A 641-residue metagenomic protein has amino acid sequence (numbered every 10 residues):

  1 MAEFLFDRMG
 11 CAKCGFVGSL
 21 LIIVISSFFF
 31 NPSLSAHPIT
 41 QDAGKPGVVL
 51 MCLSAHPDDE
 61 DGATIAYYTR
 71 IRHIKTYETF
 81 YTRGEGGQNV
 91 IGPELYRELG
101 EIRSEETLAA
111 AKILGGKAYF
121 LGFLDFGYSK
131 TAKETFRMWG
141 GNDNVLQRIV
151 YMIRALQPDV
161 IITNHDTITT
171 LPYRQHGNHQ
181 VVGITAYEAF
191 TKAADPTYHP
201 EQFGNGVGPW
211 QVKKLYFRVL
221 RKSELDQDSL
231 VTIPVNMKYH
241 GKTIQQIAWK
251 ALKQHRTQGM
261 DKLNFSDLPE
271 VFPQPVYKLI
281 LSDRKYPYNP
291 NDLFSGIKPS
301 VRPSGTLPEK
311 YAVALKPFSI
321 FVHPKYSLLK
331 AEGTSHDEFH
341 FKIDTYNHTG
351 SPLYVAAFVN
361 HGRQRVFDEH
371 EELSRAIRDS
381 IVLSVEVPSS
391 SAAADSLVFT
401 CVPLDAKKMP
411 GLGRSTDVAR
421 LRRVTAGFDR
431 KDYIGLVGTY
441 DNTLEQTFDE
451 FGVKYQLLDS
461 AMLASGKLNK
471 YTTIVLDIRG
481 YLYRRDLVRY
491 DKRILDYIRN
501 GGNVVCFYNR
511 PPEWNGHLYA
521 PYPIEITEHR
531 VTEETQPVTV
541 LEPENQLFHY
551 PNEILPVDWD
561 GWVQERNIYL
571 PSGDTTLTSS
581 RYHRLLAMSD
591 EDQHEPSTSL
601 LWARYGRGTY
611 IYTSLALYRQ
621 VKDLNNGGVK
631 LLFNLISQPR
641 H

Functional and structural regions predicted by a protein language model:
F6, L34-M51, T131-M138, N142-P308: Metal-dependent de-N-acetylase/amidase catalytic core
G15-N31: Bacterial N-terminal signal peptides
L34-L156, Q180, I184-T191: Active-site rim/loop-helix segments in enzyme catalytic domains that contact anionic ligands
E309-F428: Long beta-sheet-rich domains in secretory-pathway and surface-associated proteins
E309-S335, F341, T349, R423-G427 (+2 more regions): Extracellular ligand-binding/catalytic regions of CAZymes and related secreted enzymes and adhesion modules
V402-D477, Y508-R510, R530-E533, R619 (+1 more regions): Aromatic-Pro/Gly-enriched surface loop or interdomain linker that acts as a lid/target-recognition segment
R479-D560: A glycine-rich, often tryptophan-bearing local segment used as a flexible ligand/cofactor-contacting loop or short
R530-N625, R640: Catalytic beta-strand/loop cores that center a nucleophilic Ser/Cys/Thr and support acyl-enzyme chemistry
